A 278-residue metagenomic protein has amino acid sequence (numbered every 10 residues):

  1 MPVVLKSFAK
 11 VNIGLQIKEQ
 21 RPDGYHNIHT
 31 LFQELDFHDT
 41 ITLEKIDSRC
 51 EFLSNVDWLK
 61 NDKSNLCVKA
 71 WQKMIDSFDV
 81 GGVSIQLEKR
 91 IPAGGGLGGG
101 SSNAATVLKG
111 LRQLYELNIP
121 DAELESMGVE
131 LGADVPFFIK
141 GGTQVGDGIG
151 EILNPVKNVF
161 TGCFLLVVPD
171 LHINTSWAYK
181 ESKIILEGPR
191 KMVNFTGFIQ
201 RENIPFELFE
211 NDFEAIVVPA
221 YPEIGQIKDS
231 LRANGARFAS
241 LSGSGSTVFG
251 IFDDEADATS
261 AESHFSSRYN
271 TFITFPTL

Functional and structural regions predicted by a protein language model:
M1-G94, Q113, L117-A122, I149 (+2 more regions): ATP-binding N-lobe of GHMP and related small-molecule kinases
L15, D39-L43, D134-F138, Q144 (+1 more regions): Short beta-strand scaffold segments in enzyme catalytic cores
Q33-E34, V129-E130, P136-I139, V156-F160 (+1 more regions): Solvent-exposed alpha-helices and their adjacent loops that cap or buttress functional pockets in soluble metabolic
C50-F52, K140, Q144-F238, D253-Y269 (+1 more regions): Conserved, helical-rich catalytic subdomain that frames metal- and/or nucleotide-binding sites in enzyme alpha/beta
Q86-Y115, A133, A236-F252: Glycine/serine-rich anion-binding loops at beta->alpha junctions that coordinate negatively charged ligand groups
A104, L108-V145: Contiguous, small/hydrophobic- and glycine-enriched helical/loop subdomains that border and often "cap" functional
